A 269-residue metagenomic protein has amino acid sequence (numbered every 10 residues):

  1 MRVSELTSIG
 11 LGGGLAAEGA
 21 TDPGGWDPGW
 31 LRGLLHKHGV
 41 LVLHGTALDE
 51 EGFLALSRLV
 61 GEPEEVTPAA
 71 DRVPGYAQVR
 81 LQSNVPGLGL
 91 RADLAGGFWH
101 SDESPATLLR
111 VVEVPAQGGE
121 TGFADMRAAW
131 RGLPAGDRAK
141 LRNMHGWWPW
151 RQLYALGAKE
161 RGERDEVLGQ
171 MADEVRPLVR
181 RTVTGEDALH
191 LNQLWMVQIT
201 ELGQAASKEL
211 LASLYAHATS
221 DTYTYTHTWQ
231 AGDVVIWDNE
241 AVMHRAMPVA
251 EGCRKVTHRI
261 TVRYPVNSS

Functional and structural regions predicted by a protein language model:
M1-V234, E240-S269: Non-heme Fe(II) oxygenase catalytic core, chiefly the N-lobe of the double-stranded beta-helix
